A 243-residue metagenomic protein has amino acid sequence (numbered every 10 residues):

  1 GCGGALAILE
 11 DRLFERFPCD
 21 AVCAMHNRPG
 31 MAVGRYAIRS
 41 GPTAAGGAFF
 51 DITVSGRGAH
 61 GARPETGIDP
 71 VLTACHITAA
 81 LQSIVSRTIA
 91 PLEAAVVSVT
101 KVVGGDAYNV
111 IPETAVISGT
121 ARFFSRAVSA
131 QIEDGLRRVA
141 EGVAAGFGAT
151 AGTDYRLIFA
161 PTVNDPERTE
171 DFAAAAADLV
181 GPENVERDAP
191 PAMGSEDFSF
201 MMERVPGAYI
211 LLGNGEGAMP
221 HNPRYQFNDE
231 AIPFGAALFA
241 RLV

Functional and structural regions predicted by a protein language model:
G1-P112, A192-E196: Histidine/acidic-residue-rich, glycine-tolerant segments that coordinate divalent metal ions
L72-V243: Metal-dependent amide/peptide-bond hydrolase catalytic core, centered on the "pita-bread" metallohydrolase fold
